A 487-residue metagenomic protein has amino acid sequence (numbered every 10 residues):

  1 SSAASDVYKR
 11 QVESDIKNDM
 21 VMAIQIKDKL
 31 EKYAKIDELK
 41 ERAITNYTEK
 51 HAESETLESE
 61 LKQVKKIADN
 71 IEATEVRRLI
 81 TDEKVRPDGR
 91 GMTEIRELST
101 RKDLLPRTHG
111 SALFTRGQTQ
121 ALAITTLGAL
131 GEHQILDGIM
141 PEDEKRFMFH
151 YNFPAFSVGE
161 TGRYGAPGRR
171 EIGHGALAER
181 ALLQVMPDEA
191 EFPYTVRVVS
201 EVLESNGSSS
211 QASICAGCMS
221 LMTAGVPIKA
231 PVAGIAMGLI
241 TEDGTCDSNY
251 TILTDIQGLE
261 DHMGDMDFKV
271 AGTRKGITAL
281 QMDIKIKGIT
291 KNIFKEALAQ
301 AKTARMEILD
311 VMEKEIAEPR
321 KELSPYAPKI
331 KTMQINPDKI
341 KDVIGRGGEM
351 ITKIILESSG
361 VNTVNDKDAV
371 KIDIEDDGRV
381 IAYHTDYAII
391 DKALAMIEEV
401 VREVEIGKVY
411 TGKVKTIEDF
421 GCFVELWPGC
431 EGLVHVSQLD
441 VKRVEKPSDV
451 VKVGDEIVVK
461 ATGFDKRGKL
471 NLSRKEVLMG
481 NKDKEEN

Functional and structural regions predicted by a protein language model:
S2, E53-V64, T81-M92, E160 (+4 more regions): Flexible, glycine/charged-enriched surface loops at secondary-structure junctions
S2, L280-Q300, A304, I308-E315 (+1 more regions): Long, amphipathic alpha-helical stalk/connector segments used for oligomerization, subunit docking, or mechanical
A3-Y8: Short, small-residue-biased leader/transition segments that mark boundaries at the very start of proteins
K9-P141, P328-D342, M350-I351, E357 (+1 more regions): Extended amphipathic alpha-helical scaffolds
V64, Y326-P328, P337-N487: Single-stranded RNA-binding regions, centering on S1/OB-family and related RNA-binding modules
L104, H109-Y194, G276-K295: Glycine-rich, flexible beta-strand/loop modules in the N-terminal catalytic cores of phosphate-handling
D137-A176, P231-I286, R379-A382, D386-D391 (+1 more regions): A structural-propensity feature for long, helix-poor, extended segments
K145-Y151, A155, H174-E189, L221 (+3 more regions): Structured alpha-helical segments in the cores of large, soluble enzyme domains
